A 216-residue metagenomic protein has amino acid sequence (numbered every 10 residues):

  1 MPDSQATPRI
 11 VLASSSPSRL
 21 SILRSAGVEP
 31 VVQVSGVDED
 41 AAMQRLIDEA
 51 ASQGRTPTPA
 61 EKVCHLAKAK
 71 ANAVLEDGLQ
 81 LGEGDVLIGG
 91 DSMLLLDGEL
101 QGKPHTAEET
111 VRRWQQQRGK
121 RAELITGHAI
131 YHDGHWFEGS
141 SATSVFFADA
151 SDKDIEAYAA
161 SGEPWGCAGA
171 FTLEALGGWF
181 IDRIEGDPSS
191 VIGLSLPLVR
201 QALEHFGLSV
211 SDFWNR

Functional and structural regions predicted by a protein language model:
P2-R9, Q53-R216: Anionic-ligand binding patches
Q5-V28: N-terminal beta1-alpha1 ligand-phosphate binding loop
S15, S35, D133: Cofactor-binding loop segments of dinucleotide-utilizing enzymes, especially the Rossmann-like FAD- and NAD(P)+-binding
S18, D38-D40, W136: Surface-exposed, flexible loop/turn segments at secondary-structure boundaries
V28-V31, H105-A107: Glycine-rich, phosphate-binding/catalytic loops in enzymes
P30-A41: A short beta-strand-loop structural module common to alpha/beta enzyme folds
E39-E61: Charged, glycine/proline-rich intrinsically disordered loops and linkers
